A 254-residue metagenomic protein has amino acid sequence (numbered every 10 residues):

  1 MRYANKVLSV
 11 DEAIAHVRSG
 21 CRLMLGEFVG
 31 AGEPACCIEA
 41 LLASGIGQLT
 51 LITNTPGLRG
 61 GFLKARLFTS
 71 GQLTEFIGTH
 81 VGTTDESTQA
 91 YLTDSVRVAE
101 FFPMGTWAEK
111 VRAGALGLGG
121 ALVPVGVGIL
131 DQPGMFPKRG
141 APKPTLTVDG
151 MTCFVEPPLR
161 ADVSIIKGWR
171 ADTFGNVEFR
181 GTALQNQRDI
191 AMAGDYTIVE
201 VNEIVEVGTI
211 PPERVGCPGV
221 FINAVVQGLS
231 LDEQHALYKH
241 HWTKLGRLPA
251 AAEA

Functional and structural regions predicted by a protein language model:
M1-A254: Conserved alpha/beta enzyme-core scaffold
